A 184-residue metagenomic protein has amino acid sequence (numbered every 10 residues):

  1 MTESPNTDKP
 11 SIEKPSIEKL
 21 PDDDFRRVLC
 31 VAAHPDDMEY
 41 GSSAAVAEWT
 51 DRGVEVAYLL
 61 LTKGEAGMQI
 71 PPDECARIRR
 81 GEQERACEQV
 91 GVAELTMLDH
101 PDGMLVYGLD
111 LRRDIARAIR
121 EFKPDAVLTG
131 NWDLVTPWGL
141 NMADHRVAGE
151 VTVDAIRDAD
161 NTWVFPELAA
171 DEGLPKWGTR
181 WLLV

Functional and structural regions predicted by a protein language model:
M1-K123: Active-site rim/loop-helix segments in enzyme catalytic domains that contact anionic ligands
T2-L29, G108-V184: Metal-dependent de-N-acetylase/amidase catalytic core
